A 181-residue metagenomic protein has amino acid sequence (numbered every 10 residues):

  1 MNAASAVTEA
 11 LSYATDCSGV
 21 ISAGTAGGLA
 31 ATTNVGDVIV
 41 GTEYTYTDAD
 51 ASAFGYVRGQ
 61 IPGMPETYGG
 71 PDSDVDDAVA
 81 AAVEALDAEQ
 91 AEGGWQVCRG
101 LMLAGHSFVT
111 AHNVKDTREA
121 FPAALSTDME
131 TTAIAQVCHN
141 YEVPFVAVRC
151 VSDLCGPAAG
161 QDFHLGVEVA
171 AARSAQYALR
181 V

Functional and structural regions predicted by a protein language model:
M1-D50: N-terminal catalytic or cofactor-binding beta/alpha core of small enzyme domains
A6, V75-A82, A170-V181: Short, well-ordered amphipathic alpha-helical segments that serve as non-catalytic structural scaffolds within diverse
D16, N34, C98, E142-P144: Short loop/turn motifs at secondary-structure junctions
L29-P122: Mid-sequence, gly/pro-rich, charge-dense loop/helix-turn segments that line enzyme active sites
G41-D50, A123-T127, G166-A175: Gly/Ser/Thr-rich active-site loops/lids in small-molecule metabolic enzymes that frequently grip phosphoryl groups
G105-G160: A C-terminal functional module that forms or caps the active site or interfaces directly with catalytic machinery
F145, C150-V181: Regulatory input/activation interfaces that engage signals or partners
